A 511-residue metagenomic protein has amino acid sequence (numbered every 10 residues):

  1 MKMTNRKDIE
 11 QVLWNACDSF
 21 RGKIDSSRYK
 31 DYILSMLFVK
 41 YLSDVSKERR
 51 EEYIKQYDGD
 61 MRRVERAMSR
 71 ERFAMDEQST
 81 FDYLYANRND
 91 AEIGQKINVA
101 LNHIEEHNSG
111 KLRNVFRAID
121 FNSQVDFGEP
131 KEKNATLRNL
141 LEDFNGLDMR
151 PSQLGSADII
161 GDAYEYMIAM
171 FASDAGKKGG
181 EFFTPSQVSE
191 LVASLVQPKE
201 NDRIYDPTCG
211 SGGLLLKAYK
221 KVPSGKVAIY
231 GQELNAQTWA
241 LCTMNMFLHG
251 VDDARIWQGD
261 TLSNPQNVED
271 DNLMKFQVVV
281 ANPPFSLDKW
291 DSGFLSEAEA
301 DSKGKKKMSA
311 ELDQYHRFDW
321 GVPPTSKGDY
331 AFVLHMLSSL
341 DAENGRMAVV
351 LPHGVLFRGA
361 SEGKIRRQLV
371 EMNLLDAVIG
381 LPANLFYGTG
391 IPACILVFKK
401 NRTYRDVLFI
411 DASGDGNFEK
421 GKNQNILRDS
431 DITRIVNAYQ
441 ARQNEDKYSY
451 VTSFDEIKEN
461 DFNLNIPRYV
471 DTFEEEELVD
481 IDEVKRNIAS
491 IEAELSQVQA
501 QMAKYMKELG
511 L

Functional and structural regions predicted by a protein language model:
M1-V196, E200, R255-Q266, D270 (+3 more regions): Non-catalytic, mostly N-terminal accessory regions of nucleic-acid modification and defense proteins
K2, A135-N139, K178-E181, V227 (+3 more regions): Alpha-helix N-cap/helix-initiation motif
K2-T4, L273-L511: A conserved structural/catalytic subdomain of Rossmann-like adenosyl-cofactor enzymes
D8, L234, G328: Soluble or luminal CAZymes and related metallo-dependent hydrolases
S46, V222, L340: Active-site catalytic pocket residues across diverse enzymes, especially alpha/beta-hydrolases
M170-S173, G225, E311-F318: Gly-rich Lys/Arg/Thr-decorated short loops/hinges at beta-loop-alpha junctions or inter-strand turns that position
K178-A281, F285-E297, D301-S302, L351-H353 (+1 more regions): Conserved S-adenosyl-L-methionine
